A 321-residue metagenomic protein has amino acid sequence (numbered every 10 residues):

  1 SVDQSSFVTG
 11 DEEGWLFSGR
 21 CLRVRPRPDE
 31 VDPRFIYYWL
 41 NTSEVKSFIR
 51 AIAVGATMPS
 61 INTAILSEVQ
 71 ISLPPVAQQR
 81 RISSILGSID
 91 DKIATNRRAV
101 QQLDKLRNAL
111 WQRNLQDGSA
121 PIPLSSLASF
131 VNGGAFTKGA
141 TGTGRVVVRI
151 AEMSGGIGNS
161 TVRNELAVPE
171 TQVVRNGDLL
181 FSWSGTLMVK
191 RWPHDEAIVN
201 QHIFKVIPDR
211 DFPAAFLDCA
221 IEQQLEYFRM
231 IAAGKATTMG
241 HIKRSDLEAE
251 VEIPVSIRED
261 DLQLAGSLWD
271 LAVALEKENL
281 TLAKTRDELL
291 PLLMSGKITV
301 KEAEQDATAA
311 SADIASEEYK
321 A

Functional and structural regions predicted by a protein language model:
S1-N41, P169-E226, A232-T237: A short beta-sheet element
Q4-F7, D11, S125-K138, V146-N176 (+2 more regions): Sequence-specific dsDNA recognition surfaces
W15-L22, R34, V54-R80, A197-F204 (+1 more regions): A short glycine-rich beta-alpha junction/loop motif
R34-V69, D209, P213-L247, T308-A321: Short, positively charged
I65, I150-S154, S184, L225: Short, small-residue-rich loop/turn micro-motifs
E68-A135, M153, V255-A303, Y319-A321: Non-catalytic DNA-recognition/assembly elements of restriction-modification systems
T171-Q172, L180-F181, E250, A265-G266 (+1 more regions): His/acidic/aromatic-lined binding-pocket segments of jelly-roll/cupin-type domains and related regulatory beta-sandwich
A214, D218, L225, V251 (+3 more regions): Hydrophobic/basic alpha-helical segments
